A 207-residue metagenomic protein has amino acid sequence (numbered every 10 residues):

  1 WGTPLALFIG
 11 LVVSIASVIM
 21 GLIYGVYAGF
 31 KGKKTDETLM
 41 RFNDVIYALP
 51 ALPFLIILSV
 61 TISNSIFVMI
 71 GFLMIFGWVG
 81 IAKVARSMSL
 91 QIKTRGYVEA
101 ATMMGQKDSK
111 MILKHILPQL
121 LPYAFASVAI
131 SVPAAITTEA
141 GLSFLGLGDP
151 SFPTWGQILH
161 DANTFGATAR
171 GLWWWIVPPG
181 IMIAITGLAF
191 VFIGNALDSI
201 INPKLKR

Functional and structural regions predicted by a protein language model:
W1-R207: Alpha-helical transmembrane segments of integral membrane proteins, especially multi-pass inner/plasma-membrane
